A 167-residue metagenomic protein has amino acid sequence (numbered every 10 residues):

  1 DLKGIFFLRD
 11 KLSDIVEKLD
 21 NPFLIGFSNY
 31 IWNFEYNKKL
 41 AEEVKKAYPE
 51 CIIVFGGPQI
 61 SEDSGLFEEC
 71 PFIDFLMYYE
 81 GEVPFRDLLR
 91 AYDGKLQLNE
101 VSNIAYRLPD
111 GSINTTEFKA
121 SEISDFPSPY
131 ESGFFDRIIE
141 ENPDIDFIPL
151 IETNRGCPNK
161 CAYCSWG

Functional and structural regions predicted by a protein language model:
L2-F118: Glycine-rich beta-alpha loop elements in corrinoid/cobalamin-binding modules across cobalamin-dependent enzymes
G4, L8-K11, P129-R137: General structural signal for secondary-structure boundaries
E100, E122, I145-F147: A generic structural signal for well-ordered coil/turn residues at beta-strand boundaries that shape enzyme active-site
I104, F126, C157: Conserved hydrophobic/aromatic pocket- or pore-lining residues that grip, position, or stack substrates in active sites
I113, I123, P158-K160: Short, acidic Gly/Pro/Ser/Thr-rich loop/turn segments
E117-G133: Conserved ATP/PPi-binding loop(s) of AMP-dependent carboxylate-activating enzymes
Y130-G167: Radical SAM [4Fe-4S] cluster-binding motif and immediate context
